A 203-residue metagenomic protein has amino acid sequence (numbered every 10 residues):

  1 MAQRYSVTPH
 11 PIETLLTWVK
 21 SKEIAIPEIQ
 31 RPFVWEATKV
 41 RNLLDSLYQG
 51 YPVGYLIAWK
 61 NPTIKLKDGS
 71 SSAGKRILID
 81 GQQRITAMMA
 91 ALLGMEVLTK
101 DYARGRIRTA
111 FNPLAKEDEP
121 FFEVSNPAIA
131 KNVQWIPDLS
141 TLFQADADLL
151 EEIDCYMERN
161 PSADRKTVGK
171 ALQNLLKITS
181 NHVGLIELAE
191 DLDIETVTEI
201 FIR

Functional and structural regions predicted by a protein language model:
A2-R203: Basic- and aromatic-enriched surface patches that contact anionic nucleotides/nucleic acids
